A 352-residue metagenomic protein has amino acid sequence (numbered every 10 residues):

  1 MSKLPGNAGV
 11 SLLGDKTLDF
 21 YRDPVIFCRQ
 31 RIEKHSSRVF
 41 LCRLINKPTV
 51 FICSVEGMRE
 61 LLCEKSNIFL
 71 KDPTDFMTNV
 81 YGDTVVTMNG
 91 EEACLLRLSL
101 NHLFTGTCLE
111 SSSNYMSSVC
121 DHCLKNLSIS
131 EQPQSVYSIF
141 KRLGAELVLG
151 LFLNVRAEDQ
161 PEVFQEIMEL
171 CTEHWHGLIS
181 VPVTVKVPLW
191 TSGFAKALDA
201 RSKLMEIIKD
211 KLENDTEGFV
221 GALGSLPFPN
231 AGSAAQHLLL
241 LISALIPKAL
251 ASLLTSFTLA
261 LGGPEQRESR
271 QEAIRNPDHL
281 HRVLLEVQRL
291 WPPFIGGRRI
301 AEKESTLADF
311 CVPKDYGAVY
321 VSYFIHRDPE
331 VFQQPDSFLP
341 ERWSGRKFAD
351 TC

Functional and structural regions predicted by a protein language model:
M1-M77, H122, Q334: N-terminal membrane-proximal hinge/A-helix region immediately C-terminal to the signal-anchor transmembrane segment
K3, Q30, K71-D72, G82-N101 (+2 more regions): Cytochrome P450
K16-S36, E272-F310, K314, P329: Conserved cytochrome P450 K-helix E-x-x-R motif and the immediately C-terminal K′/meander segment
S54, L245, D315: Short, conserved phosphate/pyrophosphate- and ester-handling motifs at nucleotide-, phospho-/glycolipid
E110-S252: Cytochrome P450 heme-thiolate monooxygenase catalytic core
H237-L238, I246-A273: Cytochrome P450 catalytic-core helices
L241-A244, K347-C352: Cytochrome P450 heme-iron axial ligand motif
Y320-F348: Conserved cytochrome P450 K-helix/beta-meander segment immediately N-terminal to the heme-binding cysteine loop
